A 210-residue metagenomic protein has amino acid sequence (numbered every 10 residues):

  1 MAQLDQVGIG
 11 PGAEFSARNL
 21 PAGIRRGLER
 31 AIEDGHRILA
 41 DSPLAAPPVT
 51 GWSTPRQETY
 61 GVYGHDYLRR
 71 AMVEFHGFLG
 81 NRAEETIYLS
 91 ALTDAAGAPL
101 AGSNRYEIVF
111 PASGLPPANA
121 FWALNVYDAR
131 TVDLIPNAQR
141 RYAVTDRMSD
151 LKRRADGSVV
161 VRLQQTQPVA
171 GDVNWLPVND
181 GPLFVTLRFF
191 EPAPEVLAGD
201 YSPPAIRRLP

Functional and structural regions predicted by a protein language model:
M1-P210: A compositional/structural signature for long, glycine/proline-rich flexible linkers and loops on extracytoplasmic
